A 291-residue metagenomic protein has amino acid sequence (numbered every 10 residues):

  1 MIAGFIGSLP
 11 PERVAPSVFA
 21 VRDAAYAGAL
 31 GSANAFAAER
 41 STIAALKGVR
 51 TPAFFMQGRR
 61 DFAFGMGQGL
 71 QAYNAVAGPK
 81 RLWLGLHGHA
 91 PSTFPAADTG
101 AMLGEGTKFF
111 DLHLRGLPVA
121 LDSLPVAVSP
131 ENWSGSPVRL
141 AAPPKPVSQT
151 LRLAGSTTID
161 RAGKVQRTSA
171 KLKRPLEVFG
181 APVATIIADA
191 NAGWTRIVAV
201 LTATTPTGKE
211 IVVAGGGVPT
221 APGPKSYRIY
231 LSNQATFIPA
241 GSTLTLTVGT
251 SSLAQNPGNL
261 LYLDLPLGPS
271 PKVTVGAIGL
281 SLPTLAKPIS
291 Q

Functional and structural regions predicted by a protein language model:
M1-G48, P118-L121: Accessory cap/linker subdomain of secreted extracellular hydrolases
K47-V49, V76-A77: Short, conserved loop/helix-junction motifs that constitute active-site signature segments in enzyme catalytic cores
V49, F55-Q57: Short beta-strand/loop motif that positions the catalytic acidic residue of the alpha/beta-hydrolase fold
T51, F62-N74: Short alpha-helix in the alpha/beta-hydrolase fold that links the catalytic acid
R59-D61, H87, S251: Acidic beta-to-alpha connecting loop that harbors the catalytic carboxylate
V76-P91: Catalytic histidine neighborhood in serine/cysteine hydrolases with alpha/beta-hydrolase-type architecture
T93-G106: Post-His helix in hydrolase/transferase enzymes
M102, R115-Q291: Glycine/threonine-rich phosphate-binding loop and adjacent beta-strand/alpha-helix elements that clamp
